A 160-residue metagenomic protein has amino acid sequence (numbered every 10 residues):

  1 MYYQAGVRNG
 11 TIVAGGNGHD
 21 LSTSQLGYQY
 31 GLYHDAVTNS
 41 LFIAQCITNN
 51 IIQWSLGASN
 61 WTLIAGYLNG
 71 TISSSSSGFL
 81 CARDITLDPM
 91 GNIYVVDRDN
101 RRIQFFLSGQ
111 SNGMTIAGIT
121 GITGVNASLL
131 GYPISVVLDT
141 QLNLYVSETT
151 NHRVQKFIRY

Functional and structural regions predicted by a protein language model:
M1, G10, N49-I52, W61 (+2 more regions): Structural signal for beta-propeller blades
A5, V37, C46, L56 (+3 more regions): Short loop/turn segments immediately following the C-termini of beta-strands
G6-Y30, G57-R83, G109-V137: Gly/Pro-rich loop segments of beta-rich domains
H34-T38, L87-M90, L138-Q141: Residue-level detector of Asp-centered blade-edge/turn motifs that repeat once per structural unit in beta-propeller
S40-I43, I93-Y94, N143-V146: Conserved beta-propeller blade signature
S74-G109: Loop/turn-rich, solvent-exposed surfaces of beta-rich toroidal or solenoidal domains
G131-Y160: Blade-level signature of beta-propeller repeat domains, shared across WD40, Kelch, NHL, RCC1 and BNR/Asp-box propellers
